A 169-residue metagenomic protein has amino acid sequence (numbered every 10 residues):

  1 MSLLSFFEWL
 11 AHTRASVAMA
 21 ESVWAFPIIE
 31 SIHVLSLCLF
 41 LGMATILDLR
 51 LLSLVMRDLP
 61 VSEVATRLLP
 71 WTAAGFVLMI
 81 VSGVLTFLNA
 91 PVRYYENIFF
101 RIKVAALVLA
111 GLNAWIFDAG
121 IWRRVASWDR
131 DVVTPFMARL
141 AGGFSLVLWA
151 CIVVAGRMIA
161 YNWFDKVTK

Functional and structural regions predicted by a protein language model:
M1-K169: Polytopic transmembrane helical bundles with strong interfacial aromatic enrichment
